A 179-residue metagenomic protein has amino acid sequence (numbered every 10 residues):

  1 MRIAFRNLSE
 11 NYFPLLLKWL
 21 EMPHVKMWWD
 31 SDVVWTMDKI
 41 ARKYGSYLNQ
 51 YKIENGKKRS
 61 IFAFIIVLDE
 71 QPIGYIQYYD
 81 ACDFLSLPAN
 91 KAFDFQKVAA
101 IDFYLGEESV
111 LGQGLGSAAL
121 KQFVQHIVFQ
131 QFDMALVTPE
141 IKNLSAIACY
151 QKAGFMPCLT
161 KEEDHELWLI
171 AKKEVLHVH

Functional and structural regions predicted by a protein language model:
M1-K18, K26-M27, E174-H179: Conserved N-terminal entry element of GNAT/NAT acetyltransferase domains
L15, K39-S46, A118, Q122: Alpha-helical elements of Rossmann-like donor-binding domains used by nucleotide-donor carbohydrate transfer enzymes
H24-N49: Conserved GNAT-fold acetyl-CoA-binding loop/helix
A41-S109, H126, V175: Acetyl-CoA-dependent GNAT
G112-H126, I147-K152: Conserved acetyl-CoA-binding loop-helix of GNAT-fold acetyltransferases
I127-P139: Conserved GNAT acetyl-CoA-binding A-motif
V137-I147, E163-E166: Conserved beta-strand-loop-alpha-helix junction that forms the acyl-donor binding cleft
Q151-K161: Conserved acetyl-CoA-binding loop of GNAT-fold acetyltransferases
